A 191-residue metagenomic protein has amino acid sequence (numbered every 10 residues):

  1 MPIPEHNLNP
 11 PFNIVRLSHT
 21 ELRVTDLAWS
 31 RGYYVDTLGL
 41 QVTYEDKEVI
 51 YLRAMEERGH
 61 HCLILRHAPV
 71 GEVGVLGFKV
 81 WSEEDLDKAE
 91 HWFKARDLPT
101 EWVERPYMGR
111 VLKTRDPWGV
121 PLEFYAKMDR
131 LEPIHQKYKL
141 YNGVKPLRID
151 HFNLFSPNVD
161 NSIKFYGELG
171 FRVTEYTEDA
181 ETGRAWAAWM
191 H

Functional and structural regions predicted by a protein language model:
M1, E5-N9, W29-T37, P69-E72 (+3 more regions): Short low-complexity stretches enriched in small and charged residues
P2-P10, E90-R148, Y176, A185-M190: Vicinal oxygen chelate
E5-L8, V24-T25, I50, I64-H67 (+1 more regions): Short amphipathic alpha-helical segments, especially helix-boundary/capping motifs
F12-V15, E21-G59, V103, L154-H191: Core segments of cupin and vicinal oxygen chelate
R16-T25, R66-W92, R110-D116, L147-P157: Vicinal oxygen chelate
L27-W29, E57-G59, V70, E83-D85 (+3 more regions): Generic "edge-of-domain/loop-turn" microfeature
V35, D87-E90, K94, G167: Class I S-adenosyl-L-methionine
Y44-E48, A54-W81: Conserved donor-binding loop and adjoining core beta-sheet/short helix segment in diverse acyl/aminoacyl transferases
